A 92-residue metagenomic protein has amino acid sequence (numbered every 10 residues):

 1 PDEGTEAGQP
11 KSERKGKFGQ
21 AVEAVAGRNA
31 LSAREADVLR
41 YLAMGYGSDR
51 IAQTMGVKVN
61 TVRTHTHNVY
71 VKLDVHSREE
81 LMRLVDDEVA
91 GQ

Functional and structural regions predicted by a protein language model:
P1-A33, D49, Q53, E88-Q92: Linker/hinge segments immediately adjacent to helix-turn-helix/homeobox DNA-binding domains
N29, V38, V75: Localized chelating/binding microdomains that coordinate divalent metal ions or stabilize phosphate-bearing
S32, L39, R63: Conserved catalytic core of two-component sensor histidine kinases
A36-R40, E80: Pre-recognition alpha-helix immediately N-terminal to the DNA-recognition helix within helix-turn-helix or winged-helix
L42-Y46, V85: Short helix-to-turn junction characteristic of helix-turn-helix DNA-binding domains, especially the helix
G45-E80: Recognition helix of helix-turn-helix DNA-binding domains
H76-A90: Short, basic, alpha-helical segments at the C-terminal edge of helix-turn-helix-like DNA-binding modules
